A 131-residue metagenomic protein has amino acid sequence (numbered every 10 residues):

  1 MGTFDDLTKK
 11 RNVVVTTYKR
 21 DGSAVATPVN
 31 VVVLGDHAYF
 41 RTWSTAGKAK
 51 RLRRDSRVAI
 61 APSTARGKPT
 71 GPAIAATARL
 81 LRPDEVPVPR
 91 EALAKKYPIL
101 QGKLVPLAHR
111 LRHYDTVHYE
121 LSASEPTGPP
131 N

Functional and structural regions predicted by a protein language model:
M1, L7-T8, A38, A75 (+2 more regions): Residues at structural and domain junctions
M1, V15, D36-H37, A94 (+2 more regions): Generic intrinsically disordered, low-complexity segments enriched for polar/acidic and small residues
M1-G2, L7-K10, T27-V31, T42-A49 (+1 more regions): A generic short-segment signal for beta-strand/edge and adjacent turn/coil regions
M1-G2, T127-N131: Basic/polar N-terminal segments that are highly enriched at the extreme N-terminus, encompassing both cleavable
M1-V14, K68-T70, K103: Extreme N-terminal tail/first-helix region
G2, V15-G22, L104-H109: Short helix-to-loop capping/linker segments positioned immediately adjacent to catalytic or ligand/cofactor-binding
K10-S44, L52, V58-P62, G71-I74: Short beta-strand segments
T45-H118, S122-E125: Short, structured beta-strand-loop surface elements
